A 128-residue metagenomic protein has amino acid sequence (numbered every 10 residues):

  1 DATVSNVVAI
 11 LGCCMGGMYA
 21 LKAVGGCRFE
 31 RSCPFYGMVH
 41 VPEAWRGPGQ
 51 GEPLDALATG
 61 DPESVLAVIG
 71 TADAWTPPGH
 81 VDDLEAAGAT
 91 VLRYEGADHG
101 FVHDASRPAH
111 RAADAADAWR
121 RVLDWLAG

Functional and structural regions predicted by a protein language model:
D1-G128: N-terminal cap/leader regions of alpha/beta-hydrolase-fold enzymes, predominantly small-molecule hydrolases
